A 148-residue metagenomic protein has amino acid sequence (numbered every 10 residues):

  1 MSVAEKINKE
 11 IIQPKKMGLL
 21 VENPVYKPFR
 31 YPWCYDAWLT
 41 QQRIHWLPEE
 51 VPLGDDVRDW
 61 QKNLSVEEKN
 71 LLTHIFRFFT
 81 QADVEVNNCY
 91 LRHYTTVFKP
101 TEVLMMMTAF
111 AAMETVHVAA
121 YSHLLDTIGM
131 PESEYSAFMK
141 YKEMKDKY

Functional and structural regions predicted by a protein language model:
S2-Y148: Non-heme di-metal
